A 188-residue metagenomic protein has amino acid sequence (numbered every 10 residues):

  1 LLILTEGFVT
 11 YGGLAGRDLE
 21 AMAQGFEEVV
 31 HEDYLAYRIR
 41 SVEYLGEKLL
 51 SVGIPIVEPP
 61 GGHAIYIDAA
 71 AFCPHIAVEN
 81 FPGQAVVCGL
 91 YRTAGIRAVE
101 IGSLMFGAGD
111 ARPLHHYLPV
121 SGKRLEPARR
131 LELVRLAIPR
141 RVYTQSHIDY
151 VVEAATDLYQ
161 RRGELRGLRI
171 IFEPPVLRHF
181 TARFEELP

Functional and structural regions predicted by a protein language model:
L1-G83, C88, L104: Active-site C-terminal subdomain of aminotransferase-like
V29, T93, M105, A111-P188: PLP-dependent enzyme catalytic core of the Aspartate aminotransferase-like
Y44, K48-V52, A85-I96, V152-R161: Generic non-transmembrane alpha-helical segments
H63, I96, V134: A broad, low-specificity signal marking well-ordered, structured residues that form hydrophobic/aromatic
Y66, V99, A137: Residues in well-ordered beta-strands of folded domains
A70-A98, R112-R129: Active-site loop ensemble at the mouth of alpha/beta enzyme cores that anchors a bound cofactor
